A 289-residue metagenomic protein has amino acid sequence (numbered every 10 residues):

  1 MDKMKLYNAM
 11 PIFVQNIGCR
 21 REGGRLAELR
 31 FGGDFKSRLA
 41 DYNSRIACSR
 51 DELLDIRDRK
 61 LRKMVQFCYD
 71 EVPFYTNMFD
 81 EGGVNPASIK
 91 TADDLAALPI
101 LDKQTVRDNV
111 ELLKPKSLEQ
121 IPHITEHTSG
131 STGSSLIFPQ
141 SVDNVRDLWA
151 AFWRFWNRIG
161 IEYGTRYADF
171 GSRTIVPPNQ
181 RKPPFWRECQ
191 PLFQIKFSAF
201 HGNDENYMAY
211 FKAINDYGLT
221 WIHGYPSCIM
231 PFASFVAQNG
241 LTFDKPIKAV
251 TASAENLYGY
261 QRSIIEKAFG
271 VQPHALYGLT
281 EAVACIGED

Functional and structural regions predicted by a protein language model:
M1-H127, S134-L148, W153-T165, R173 (+5 more regions): Nucleotide 5′-phosphate-binding alpha/beta core
F74, M78, P231-F232, Y260-I264 (+1 more regions): Phosphate- and divalent-cation-binding pockets in alpha/beta enzyme and binding domains that engage nucleotide-derived
T132-S135, T280: Gly/Ser/Thr-rich beta-alpha loop segments that engage phosphate groups in nucleotides
R146, R166-C228: AMP-binding/adenylate-forming
H201-N206, I229-P231, N256-Y258, T280-V283: Short acidic loop-to-helix transition motifs that present clustered carboxylates
Y210, N215, S227-V236, A254-Y258: Active-site periphery "cap/insert" segments of enzyme catalytic domains
C228-I247, I264-K267: Adenylate-forming
I247-D289: Gly/Ser/Thr-rich phosphate-binding loop
